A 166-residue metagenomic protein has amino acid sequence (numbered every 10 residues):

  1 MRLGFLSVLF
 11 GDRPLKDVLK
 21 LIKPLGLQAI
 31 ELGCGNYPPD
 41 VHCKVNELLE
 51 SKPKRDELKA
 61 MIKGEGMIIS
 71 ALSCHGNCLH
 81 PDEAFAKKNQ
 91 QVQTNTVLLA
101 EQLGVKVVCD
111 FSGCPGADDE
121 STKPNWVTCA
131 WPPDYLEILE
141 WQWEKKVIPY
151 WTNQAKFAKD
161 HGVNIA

Functional and structural regions predicted by a protein language model:
M1-G4: Extreme N-terminal starter segment of soluble prokaryotic enzymes
L6-F10, G33-Y37, C74-N77, G113-P115 (+1 more regions): Active-site beta-loop-alpha junctions enriched in small/polar residues
D12-K16, S51-D56, E83, T94: Structural motif corresponding to alpha-helix initiation and N-cap regions
K16-P38, A100-V107: Catalytic domains of carbohydrate-active enzymes, especially glycoside hydrolases
D17, M61-G64, C78-A166: Active-site acidic/histidine proton-transfer and metal-coordination neighborhood in alpha/beta enzyme cores
Q28, K59-G64, I68: Radical SAM/AdoMet-radical enzyme domain recognition
E31, A71-S73, C109, A166: Conserved beta-strand positions in the central sheet of alpha/beta enzyme cores
G33-K59, S112-D119: Glycine-rich, proline-tolerant flexible connector loops at the mouths of alpha/beta enzymes
